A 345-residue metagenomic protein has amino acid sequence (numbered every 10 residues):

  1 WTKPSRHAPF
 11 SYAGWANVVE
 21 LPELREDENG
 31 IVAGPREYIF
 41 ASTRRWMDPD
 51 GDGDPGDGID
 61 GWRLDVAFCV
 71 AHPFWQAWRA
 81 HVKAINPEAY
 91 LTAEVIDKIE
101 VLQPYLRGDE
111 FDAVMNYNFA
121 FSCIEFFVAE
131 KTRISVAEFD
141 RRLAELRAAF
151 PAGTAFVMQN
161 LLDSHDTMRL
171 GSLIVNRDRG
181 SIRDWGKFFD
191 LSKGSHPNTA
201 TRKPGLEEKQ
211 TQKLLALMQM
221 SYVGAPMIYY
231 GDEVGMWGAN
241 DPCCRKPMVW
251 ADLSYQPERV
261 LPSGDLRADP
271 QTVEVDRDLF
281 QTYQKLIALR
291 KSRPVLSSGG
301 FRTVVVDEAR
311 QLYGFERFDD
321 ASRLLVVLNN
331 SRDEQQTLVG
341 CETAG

Functional and structural regions predicted by a protein language model:
W1-G345: Active-site and adjacent substrate-binding regions of carbohydrate-active enzymes
